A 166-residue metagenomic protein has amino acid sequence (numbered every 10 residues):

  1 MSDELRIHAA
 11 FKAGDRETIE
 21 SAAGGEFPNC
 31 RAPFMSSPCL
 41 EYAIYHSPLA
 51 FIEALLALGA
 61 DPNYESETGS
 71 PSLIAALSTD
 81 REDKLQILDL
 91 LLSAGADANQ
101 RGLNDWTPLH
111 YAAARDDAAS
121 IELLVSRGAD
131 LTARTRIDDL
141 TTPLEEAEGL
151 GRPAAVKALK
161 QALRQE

Functional and structural regions predicted by a protein language model:
M1-A9, A94, R127, T141 (+1 more regions): Ankyrin-repeat-protein effector appendages
M1-Y42, F51: N-terminal segments that cap or nucleate solenoid repeat domains
S2-I7, R31-E41, E65-L77, R101-T107 (+1 more regions): Ankyrin-repeat boundary/"N-cap" motif
A9-G14, Y42-P48, A75-K84, Y111-D117 (+1 more regions): Ankyrin repeat A-helix N-terminal signature
E20-P28, E53-D61, D89-D97, L123-D130 (+1 more regions): Ankyrin repeat domain, specifically the short helix-to-loop turn at the C-terminus of the second helix of each repeat
E41-L55, G59, Y64-G69: N-terminal leader/targeting helix
P48, P71-S72, L88-L90, D97 (+5 more regions): Secondary-structure boundary/capping motif
L73, T107-L131: A short, hydrophobic/aromatic-rich structural module that often spans a beta strand with its adjoining loop
